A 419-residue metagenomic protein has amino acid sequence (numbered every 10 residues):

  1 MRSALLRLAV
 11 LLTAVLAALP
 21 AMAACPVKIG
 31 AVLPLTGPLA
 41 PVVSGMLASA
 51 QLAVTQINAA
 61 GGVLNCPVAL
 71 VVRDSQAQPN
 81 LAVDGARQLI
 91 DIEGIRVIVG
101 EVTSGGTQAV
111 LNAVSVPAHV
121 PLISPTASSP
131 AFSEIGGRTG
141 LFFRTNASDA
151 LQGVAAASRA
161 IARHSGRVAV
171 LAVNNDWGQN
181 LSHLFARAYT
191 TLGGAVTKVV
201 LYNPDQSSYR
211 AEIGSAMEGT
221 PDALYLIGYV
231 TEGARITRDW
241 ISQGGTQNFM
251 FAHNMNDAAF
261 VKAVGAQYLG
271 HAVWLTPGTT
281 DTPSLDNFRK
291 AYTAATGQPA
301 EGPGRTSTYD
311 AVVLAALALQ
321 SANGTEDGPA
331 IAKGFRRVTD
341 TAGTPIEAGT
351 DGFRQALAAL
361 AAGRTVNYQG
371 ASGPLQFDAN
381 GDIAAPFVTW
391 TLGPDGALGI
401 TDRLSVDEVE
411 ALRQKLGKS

Functional and structural regions predicted by a protein language model:
M1-R7: Positively charged n-region of N-terminal signal peptides that target proteins for export
L8-L12, A23-S419: Extracytosolic ligand-binding ectodomains
A18-P20: N-terminal signal peptide c-region/cleavage motif recognized by signal peptidases
